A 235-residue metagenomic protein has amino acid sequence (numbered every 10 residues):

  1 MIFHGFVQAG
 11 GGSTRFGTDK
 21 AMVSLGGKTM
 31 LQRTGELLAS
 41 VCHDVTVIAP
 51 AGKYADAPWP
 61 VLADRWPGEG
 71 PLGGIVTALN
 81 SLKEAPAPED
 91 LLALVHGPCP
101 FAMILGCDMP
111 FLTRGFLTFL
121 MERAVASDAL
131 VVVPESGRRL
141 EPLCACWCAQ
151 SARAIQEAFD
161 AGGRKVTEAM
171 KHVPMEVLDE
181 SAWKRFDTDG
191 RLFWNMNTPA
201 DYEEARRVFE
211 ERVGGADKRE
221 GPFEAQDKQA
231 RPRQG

Functional and structural regions predicted by a protein language model:
M1-G163, E168-L192, R206-V213: Nucleotide and nucleotide-moiety/phosphate-recognizing core
L92, P222-F223: N-terminal basic, low-structured, amphipathic or hydrophobic segments
G97, G214-G215, G221, G235: Residue-identity detector for glycine
D201-A205: Histidine-centered active-site loop/cap adjacent to the catalytic His in serine esterases/O-acetyl transfer systems
E210, P232-Q234: Short amphipathic alpha-helical segments
Q226, R231: Short Gly/Ser/Thr- and charged-rich N-terminal loops/segments that act as flexible capping/hinge elements
